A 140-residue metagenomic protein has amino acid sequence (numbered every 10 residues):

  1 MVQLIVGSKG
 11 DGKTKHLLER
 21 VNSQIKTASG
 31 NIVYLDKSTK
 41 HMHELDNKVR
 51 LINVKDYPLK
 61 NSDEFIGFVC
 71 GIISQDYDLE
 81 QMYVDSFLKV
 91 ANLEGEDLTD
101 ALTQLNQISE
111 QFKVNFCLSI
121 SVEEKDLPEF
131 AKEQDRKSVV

Functional and structural regions predicted by a protein language model:
M1-G71, L127-F130: Conserved P-loop
Q3-I5, I32, L79-V84, F116: Generic beta-sheet signal
Q24-T27, E44, S74-L79, Q107-N115: Conserved catalytic network of the ASCE P-loop NTPase/AAA+ motor domain
L51, T99-A101, Q134: Glycine-rich, phosphate-binding/catalytic loops in enzymes
E64-T103: Mid-chain, well-packed structural core segment of small domains
L98-V122: Substrate-engagement module of ASCE P-loop NTPases
S121-E133: Glycine-rich, charge-decorated loop segments at or immediately adjacent to ligand/cofactor-binding or catalytic sites
V139-V140: Conserved small/polar residues in nucleotide/adenosyl-binding loops
